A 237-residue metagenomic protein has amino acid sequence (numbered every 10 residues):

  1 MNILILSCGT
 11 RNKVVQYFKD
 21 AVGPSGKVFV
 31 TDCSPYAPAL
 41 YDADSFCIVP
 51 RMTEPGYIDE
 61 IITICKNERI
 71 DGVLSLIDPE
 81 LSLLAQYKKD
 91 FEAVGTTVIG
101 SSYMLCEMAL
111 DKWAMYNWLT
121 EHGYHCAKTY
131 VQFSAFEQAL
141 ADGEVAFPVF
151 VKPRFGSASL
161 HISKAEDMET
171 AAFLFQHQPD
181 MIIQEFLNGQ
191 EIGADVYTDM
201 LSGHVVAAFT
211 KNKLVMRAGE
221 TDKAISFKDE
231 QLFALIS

Functional and structural regions predicted by a protein language model:
M1, A127, L160, I192-A194: Change "...and in nucleic-acid phosphodiester-cleaving endonucleases..." to "...and in nucleic-acid processing enzymes
M1-I99: ATP-binding N-terminal substructure of ATP-dependent carboxylate-amine bond-forming enzymes
A37-A43, A141-E144, F173-H177: Short loop/helix-cap segments at secondary-structure boundaries that form the rim of catalytic
A39-Y41, G56-D59, E107-D111, S159-I162 (+1 more regions): Short, charged, surface-exposed secondary-structure boundary motifs
F46-M52, T129-F133, S163-E166: Short acidic-hydrophobic, aromatic-tinged amphipathic segments that line or gate anion-handling sites
I64-I70, G143-V145, Q178: Glycine-rich phosphate-binding loop signature in dinucleotide/nucleotide-binding domains
E92-H161: A conserved helix-loop-beta module that forms one wall/lid of the active-site cleft in ATP-utilizing catalytic domains
S163-S237: Phosphate-binding site of ATP-dependent enzymes
